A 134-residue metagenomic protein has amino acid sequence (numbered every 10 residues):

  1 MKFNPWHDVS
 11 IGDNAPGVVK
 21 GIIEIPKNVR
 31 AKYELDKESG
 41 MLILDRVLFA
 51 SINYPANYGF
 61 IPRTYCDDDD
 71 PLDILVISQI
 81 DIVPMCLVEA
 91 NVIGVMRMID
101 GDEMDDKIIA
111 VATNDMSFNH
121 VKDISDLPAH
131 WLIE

Functional and structural regions predicted by a protein language model:
M1-E134: Hydrophobic N-terminal alpha-helices or hydrophobic patches in metabolic proteins across all domains of life
